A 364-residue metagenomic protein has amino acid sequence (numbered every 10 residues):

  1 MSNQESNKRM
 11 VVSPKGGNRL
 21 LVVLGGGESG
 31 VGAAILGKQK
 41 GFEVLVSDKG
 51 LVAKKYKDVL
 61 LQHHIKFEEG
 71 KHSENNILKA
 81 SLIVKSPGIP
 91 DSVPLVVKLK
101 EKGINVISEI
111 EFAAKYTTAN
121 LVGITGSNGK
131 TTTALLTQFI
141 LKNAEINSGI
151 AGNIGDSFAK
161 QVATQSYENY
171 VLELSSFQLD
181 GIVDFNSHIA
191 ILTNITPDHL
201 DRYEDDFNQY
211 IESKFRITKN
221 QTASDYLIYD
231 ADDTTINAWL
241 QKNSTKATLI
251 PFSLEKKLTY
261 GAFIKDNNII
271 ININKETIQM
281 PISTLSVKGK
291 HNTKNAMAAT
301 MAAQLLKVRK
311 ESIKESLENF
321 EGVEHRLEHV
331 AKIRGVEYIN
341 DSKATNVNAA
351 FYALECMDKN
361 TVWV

Functional and structural regions predicted by a protein language model:
Q4-K8, S13, N18-L20, K38-Q39 (+5 more regions): Phosphate-binding loop of NTP-binding sites
G17-L20, G30-K40, N147, I282-V364: Nucleotide phosphate-binding/pyrophosphate-handling subdomain across enzymes that bind or process nucleotide phosphates
G26-G27: Glycine-rich Rossmann-fold phosphate-binding loop(s) that bind the pyrophosphate of adenine dinucleotide cofactors
K40-D58: NAD(P)-binding Rossmann-fold cofactor-contacting core
L45, E68-K71, I107-E111, K246-I264 (+2 more regions): Beta-strand->loop->alpha-helix junctions that form or flank phosphate-binding loops in nucleotide-handling enzymes
Y56-I65, T164: Short, conserved SAM-binding/catalytic segment of Class I S-adenosyl-L-methionine-dependent methyltransferases
L61-N75: Glycine-rich, highly charged phosphate/nucleotide-binding loops
F263-M280, H329-V330: Acidic-glycine-rich active-site phosphate/pyrophosphate-binding loop
